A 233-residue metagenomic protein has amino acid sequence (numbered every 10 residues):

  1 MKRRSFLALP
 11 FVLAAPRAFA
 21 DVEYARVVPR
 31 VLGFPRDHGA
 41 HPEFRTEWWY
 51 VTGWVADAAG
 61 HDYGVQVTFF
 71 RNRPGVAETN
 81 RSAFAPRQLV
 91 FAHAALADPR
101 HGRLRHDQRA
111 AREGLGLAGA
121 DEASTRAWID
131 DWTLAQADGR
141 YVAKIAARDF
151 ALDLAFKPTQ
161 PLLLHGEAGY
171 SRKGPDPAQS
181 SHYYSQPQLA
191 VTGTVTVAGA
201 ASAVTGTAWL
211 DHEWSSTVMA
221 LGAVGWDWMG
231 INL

Functional and structural regions predicted by a protein language model:
M1-L13: N-terminal secretory signal peptides and thylakoid transit peptides that target proteins across membranes
P10, F19-L233: Targeting-peptide/extracellular-domain and disordered-appendage signature
A15-R17: C-terminal segment of classical bacterial N-terminal signal peptides
